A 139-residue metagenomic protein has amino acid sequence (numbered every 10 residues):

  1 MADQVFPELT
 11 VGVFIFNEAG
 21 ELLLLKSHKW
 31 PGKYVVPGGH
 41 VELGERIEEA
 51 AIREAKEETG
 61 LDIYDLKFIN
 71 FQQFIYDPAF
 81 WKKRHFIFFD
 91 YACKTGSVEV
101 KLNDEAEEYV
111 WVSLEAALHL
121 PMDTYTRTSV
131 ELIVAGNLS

Functional and structural regions predicted by a protein language model:
M1-L22, A92: Conserved N-terminal beta-strand and adjoining loop/helix that marks the start of the Nudix/MutT-like hydrolase domain
V5-P7, W81-I87, A106: A generic structural micro-feature
N17, E21-E57: Conserved Nudix-box catalytic region and its N-terminal flanking loop in Nudix hydrolases and closely related
N17-G20, H28, A92-E99, L114-A116: Short loop segments at secondary-structure junctions
D62-F71: A short coil-to-beta-strand element that immediately follows conserved catalytic motifs
Q72-E99: Active-site-adjacent beta-strand/loop module that shapes the phosphate/pyrophosphate-binding cleft
A92, K101-I133: NUDIX/MutT-family hydrolases
